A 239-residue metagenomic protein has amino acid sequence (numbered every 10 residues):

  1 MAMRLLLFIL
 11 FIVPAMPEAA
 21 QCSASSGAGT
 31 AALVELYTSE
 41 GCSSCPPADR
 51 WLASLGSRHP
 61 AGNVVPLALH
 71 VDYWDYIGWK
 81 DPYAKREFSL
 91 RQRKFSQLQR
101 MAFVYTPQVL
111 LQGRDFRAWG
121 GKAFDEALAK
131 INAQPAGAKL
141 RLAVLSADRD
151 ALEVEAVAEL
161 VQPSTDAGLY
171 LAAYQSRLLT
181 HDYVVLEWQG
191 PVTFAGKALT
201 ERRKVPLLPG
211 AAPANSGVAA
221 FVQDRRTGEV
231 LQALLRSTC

Functional and structural regions predicted by a protein language model:
A2-I9: Sec-dependent signal peptide recognition, specifically the positively charged N-region followed immediately by
I9-A20: Hydrophobic h-region of N-terminal signal peptides that target proteins for export in Gram-negative bacteria
A28-S43: Short active-site neighborhood of thiol/selenol oxidoreductases, capturing the structured segment around
L33-L36, V65-A68, Q108-L110: Structural recognition of the beta-strand scaffold that forms the well-ordered cores of secreted hydrolase catalytic
S39-S43, W51, V71-Y76, D115-A118: Solvent-exposed loop/turn segments at secondary-structure junctions within structured extracellular/periplasmic domains
S44-P60: Typically the conserved alpha-helix immediately C-terminal to a functionally engaged Cys/Sec in thioredoxin-like
H59-P82: Structural microenvironment flanking redox-active thiols in thiol-disulfide oxidoreductases
K80-T106, Q112-C239: Short, conserved sequence motifs used for protein processing/export or organelle targeting and for catalysis
